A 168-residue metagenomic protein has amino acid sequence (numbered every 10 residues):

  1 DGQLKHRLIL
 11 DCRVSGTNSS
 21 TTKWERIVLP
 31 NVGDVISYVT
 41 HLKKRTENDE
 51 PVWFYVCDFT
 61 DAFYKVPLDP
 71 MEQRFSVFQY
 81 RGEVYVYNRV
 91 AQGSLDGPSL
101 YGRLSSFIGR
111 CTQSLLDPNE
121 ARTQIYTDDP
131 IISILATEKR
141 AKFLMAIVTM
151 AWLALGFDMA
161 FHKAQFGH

Functional and structural regions predicted by a protein language model:
D1-G102, T149-A151: Catalytic-core region of right-hand nucleic acid polymerases
D11-R13, V56-T60, G93, L116-T137 (+1 more regions): Catalytic palm active-site di-aspartate
V52-Y55, R74, T123, L155-F157 (+1 more regions): Structural beta-strand/beta-sheet cores of well-ordered domains, especially the beta-sheet scaffolds that support
P98-F161: Active-site palm subdomain of RNA-directed nucleic acid polymerases
